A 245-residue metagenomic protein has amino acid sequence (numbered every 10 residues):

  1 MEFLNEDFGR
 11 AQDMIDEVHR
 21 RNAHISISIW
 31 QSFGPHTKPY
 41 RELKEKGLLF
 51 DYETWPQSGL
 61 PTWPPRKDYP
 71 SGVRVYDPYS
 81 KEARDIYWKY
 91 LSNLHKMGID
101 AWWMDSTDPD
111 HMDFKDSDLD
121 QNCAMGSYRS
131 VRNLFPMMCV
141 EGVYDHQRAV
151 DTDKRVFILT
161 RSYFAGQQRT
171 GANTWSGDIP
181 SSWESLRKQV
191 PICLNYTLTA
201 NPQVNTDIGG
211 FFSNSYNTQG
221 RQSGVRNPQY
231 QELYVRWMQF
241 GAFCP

Functional and structural regions predicted by a protein language model:
M1-P245: Catalytic-domain carbohydrate-binding cleft regions of carbohydrate-active enzymes
